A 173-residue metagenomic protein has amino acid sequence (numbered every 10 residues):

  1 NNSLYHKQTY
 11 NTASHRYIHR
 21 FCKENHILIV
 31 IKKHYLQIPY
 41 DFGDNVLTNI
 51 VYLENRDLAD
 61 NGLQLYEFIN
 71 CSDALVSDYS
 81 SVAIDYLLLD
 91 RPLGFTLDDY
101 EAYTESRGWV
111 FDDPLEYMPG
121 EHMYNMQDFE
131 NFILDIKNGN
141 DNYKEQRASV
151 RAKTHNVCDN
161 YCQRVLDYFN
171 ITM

Functional and structural regions predicted by a protein language model:
N1-V46, M123-N125, V157-D159, Q163: Conserved catalytic-core segment of nucleotide-activated headgroup transferases in glycan assembly
K23, I69-N70, L134: Alpha-helix boundary recognition
K32, L53, T96-D98: Generic beta-sheet signal
Y35-I84: Donor nucleotide-activated moiety binding/catalytic core segment of transferases that use nucleotide-activated donors
D44-N49, S81-T154: Catalytic binding pocket for nucleotide-activated donors in carbohydrate/polymer assembly enzymes
D57-D60, L65, Y117-G120, T154-N156: Short, contiguous acidic/charged loop-to-helix segments that flank catalytic cores in large enzymes
F132-G139, R164-T172: C-terminal alpha-helix
